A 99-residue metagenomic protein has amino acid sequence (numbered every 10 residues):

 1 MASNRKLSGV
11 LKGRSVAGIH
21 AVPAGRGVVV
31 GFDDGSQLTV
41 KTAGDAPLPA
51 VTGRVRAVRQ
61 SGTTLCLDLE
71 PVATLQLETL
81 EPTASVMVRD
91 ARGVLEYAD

Functional and structural regions predicted by a protein language model:
M1-D99: Surface-exposed, interaction-prone regions used to assemble/regulate multi-protein complexes
